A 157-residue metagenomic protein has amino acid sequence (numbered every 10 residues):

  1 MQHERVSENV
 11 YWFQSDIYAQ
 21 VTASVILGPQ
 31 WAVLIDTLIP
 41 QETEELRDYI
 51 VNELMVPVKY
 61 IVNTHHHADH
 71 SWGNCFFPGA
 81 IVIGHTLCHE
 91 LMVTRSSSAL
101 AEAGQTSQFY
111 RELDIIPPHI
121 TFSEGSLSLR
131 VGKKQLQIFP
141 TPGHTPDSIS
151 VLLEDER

Functional and structural regions predicted by a protein language model:
Q2-D48, S150-R157: Conserved beta-strand hairpin/beta-sheet module of binuclear metal-dependent hydrolase folds, prominently
R5-V10, T106-R111, V131-L136: Short Pro/Gly-enriched beta-strand edge/turn motifs at strand-loop
N9, I26, D36, I50 (+6 more regions): Divalent metal-coordination and catalytic microenvironments
Q14-D16, R111-L113, P117-H119, P140-P142: Short Gly/Pro-enriched turn/cap motifs at secondary-structure boundaries
D16, T37-L38, H66, L87 (+2 more regions): Active-site metal-binding loops of divalent metal-dependent hydrolases
P29-V33, N52-V58, G132-Q135: Short, surface-exposed connector motifs at secondary-structure boundaries
T43-E44, D48-S126: Active-site HxH/HxHxD metal-binding segment of metal-dependent hydrolases
S126-L153: Core dinuclear metal-dependent hydrolase active-site scaffold
